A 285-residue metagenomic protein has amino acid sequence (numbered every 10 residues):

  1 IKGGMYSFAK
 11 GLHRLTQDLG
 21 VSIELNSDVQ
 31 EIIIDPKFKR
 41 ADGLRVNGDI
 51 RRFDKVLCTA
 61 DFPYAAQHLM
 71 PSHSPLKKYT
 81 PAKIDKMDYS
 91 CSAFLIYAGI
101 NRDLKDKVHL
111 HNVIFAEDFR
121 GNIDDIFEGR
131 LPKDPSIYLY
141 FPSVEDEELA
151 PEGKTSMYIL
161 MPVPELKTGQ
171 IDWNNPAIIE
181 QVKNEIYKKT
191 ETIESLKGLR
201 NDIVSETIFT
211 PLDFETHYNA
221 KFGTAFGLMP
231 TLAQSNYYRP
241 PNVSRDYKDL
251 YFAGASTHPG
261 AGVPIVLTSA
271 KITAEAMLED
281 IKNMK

Functional and structural regions predicted by a protein language model:
I1-A41: Helical element adjacent to the flavin cofactor pocket in flavoenzyme catalytic cores
G11, L15-L19, D28, T59 (+4 more regions): Generic, well-ordered alpha-helical scaffold segments in large soluble proteins
Q30-P151: Mid-domain catalytic core of redox enzymes that form a hydrophobic substrate pocket/lid adjacent to a catalytic redox
I34, E279-K285: Active-site-proximal substrate-binding core of FAD-dependent oxidoreductases
L57, A98, I159, T190 (+3 more regions): Hydrophobic, well-ordered secondary-structure elements that form the walls of internal hydrophobic environments
N101-L212: C-terminal segments that line or cap access tunnels to active or ligand-binding sites in enzymes and enzyme-associated
D134-Y140, L196-P259: A glycine-rich dinucleotide-binding beta-alpha-beta segment and adjacent secondary-structure elements that constitute
A255-M277: A conserved FAD-binding loop/helix module that cradles the flavin
